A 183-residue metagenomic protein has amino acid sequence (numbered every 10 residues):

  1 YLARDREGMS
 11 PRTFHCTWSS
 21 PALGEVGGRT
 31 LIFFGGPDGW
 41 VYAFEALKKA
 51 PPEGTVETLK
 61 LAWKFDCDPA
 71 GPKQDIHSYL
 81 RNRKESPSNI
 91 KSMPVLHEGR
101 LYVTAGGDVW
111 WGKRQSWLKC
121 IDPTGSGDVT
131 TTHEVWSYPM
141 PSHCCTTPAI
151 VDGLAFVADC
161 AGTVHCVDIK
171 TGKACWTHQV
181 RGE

Functional and structural regions predicted by a protein language model:
Y1-E183: Noncatalytic, solvent-exposed loop/strand surfaces of beta-propeller-type extracellular/periplasmic domains
